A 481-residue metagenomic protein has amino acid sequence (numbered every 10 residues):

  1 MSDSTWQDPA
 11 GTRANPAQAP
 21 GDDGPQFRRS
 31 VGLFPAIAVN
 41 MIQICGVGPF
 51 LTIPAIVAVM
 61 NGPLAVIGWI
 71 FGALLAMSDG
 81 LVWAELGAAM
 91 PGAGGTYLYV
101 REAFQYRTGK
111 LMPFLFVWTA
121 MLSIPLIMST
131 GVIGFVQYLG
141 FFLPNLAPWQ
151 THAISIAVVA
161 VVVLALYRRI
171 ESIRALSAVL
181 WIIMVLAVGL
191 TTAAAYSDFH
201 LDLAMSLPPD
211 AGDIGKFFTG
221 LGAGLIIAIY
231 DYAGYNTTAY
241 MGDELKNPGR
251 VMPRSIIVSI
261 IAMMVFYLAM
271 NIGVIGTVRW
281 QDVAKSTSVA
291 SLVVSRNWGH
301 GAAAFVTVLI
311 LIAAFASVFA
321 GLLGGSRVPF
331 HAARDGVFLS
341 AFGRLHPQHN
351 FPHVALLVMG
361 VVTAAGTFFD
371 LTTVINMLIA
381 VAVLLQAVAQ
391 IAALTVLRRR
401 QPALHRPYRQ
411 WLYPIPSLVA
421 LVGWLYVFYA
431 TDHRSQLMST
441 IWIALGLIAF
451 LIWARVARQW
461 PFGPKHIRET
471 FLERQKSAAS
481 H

Functional and structural regions predicted by a protein language model:
M1-P63, M77, L81, Y106 (+5 more regions): Membrane-interface "cap" regions at the ends of multi-pass membrane proteins
Q7-T12, Y97-G109, G131-I154, A239-R250 (+5 more regions): Helix-loop-helix connectors at the membrane interface of multi-pass transporters/channels
D22, Q26-R28, V66, L146-A153 (+1 more regions): Helix-loop-helix junctions that connect adjacent transmembrane segments in multi-pass membrane transporters
A55, G68, M77-V159, L164-Y167 (+2 more regions): Hydrophobic transmembrane alpha-helices that form the core helical bundles of multi-pass secondary transporters
L98-Q105, G140-N145, A211-G212, G224-L225 (+2 more regions): TM-loop-TM module centered on a large, flexible mid-protein loop between adjacent transmembrane helices in multi-pass
Q150-L201, A233, I256-I260, I379-A389 (+2 more regions): Membrane-interface loop-to-helix entry segments
L176, A341-F351, A387-Q436, Q459-G463 (+1 more regions): C-terminal membrane-solvent junction of multi-pass transporters and transport-like membrane proteins
A187-T191, P329, L378-R406, I443-G463: Hydrophobic alpha-helical segments of multi-pass membrane transport proteins
